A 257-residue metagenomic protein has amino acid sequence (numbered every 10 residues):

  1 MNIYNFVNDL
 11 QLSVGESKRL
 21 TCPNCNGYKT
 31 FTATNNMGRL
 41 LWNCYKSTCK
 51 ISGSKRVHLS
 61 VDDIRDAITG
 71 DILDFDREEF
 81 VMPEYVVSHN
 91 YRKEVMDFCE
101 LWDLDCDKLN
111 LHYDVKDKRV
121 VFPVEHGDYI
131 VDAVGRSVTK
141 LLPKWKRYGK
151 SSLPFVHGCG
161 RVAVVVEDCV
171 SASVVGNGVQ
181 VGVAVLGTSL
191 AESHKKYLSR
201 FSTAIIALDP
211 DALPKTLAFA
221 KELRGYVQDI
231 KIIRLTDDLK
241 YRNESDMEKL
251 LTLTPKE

Functional and structural regions predicted by a protein language model:
M1-K108, D117-R119, S137-P143, A212-L213: Non-catalytic accessory segments of DNA primases and related replication-initiation nucleases
M1-N2, N43, G160-R161, A172-E257: TOPRIM fold recognition
C49-K50, G127, V170-S171, D211-A212: Short, glycine-/Ser/Thr-/acidic-enriched flexible segments
K50-S52, I130, L250-L253: Short, charged/polar, Gly/Pro-enriched secondary-structure boundary elements
G53-S54, L59-D62, V131-V138, G176-G178 (+1 more regions): Surface-exposed flexible segments
L104, L141-Y148, R242, L250: Short, polar loop/linker segments at the starts of domains and inter-domain junctions
K116-S202: Phosphate-handling DNA/RNA-contact segment within nucleic-acid enzymes
